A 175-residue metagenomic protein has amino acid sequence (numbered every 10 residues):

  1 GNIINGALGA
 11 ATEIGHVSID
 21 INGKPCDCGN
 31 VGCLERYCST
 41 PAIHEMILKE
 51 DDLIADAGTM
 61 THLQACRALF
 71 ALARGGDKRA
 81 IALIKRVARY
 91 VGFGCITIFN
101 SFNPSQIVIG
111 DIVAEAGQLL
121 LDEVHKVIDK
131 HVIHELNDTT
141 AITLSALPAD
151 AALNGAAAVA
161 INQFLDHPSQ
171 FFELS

Functional and structural regions predicted by a protein language model:
G1-E13: Short, charged low-complexity linear segments at domain edges
I3, I21-P25, N30-S175: ATP-binding/phosphotransfer module of carbohydrate and carboxylate kinases, centering on a glycine-rich
A11-N22: A short, polar/charged loop-to-alpha-helix boundary motif
